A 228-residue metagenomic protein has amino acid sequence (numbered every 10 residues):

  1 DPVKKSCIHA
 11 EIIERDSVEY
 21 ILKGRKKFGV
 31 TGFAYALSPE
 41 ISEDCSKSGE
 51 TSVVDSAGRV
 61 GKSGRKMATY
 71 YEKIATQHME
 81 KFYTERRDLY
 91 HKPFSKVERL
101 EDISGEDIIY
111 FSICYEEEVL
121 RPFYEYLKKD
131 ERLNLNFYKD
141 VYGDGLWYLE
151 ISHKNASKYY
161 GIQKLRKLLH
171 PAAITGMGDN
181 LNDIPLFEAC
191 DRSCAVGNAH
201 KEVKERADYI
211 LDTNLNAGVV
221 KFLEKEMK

Functional and structural regions predicted by a protein language model:
D1-L22: Alpha-helical substrate-recognition element adjacent to the catalytic core
P2-K5, S104-D107, G143-L146, E188 (+1 more regions): Short glycine-enriched loop/turn motifs at secondary-structure junctions
S6, S48-G49, Y126-L127, A189-R192 (+1 more regions): Short, glycine/charged-enriched secondary-structure capping and boundary segments
H9, I13, Y115, L211: Catalytic cores of large soluble enzymes that bind and process phosphate-bearing ligands
Y20, G24, F28-T31, Y35-M177: Conserved acidic, metal-coordinating active-site core of Asp-based, Mg2+-dependent phosphoryl-transfer enzymes
Y148-K228: Mg2+-dependent phosphoryl-transfer enzymes with acidic/Ser/Thr/Gly-rich catalytic loops
